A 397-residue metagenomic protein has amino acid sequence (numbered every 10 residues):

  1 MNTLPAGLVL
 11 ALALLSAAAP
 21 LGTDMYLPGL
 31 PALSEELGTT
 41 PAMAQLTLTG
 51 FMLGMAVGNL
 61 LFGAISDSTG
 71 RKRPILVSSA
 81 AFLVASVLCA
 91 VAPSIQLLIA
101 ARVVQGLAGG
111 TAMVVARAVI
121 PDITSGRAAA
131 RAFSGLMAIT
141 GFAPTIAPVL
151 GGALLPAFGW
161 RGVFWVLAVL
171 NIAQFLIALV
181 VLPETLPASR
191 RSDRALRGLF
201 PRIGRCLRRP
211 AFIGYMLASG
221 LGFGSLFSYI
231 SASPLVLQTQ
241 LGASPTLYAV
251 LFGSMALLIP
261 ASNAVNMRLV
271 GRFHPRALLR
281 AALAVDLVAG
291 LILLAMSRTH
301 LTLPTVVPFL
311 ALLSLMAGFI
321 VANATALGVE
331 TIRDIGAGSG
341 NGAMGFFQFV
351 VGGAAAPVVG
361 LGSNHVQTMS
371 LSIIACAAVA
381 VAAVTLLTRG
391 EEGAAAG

Functional and structural regions predicted by a protein language model:
E36-G38, G70, V91-L97, A108 (+2 more regions): Helix-breaking motifs and short loop linkers at transmembrane-helix boundaries and internal kinks in secondary membrane
V57-Q96: Conserved MFS/SLC helix-loop-helix module at the cytosolic interface between two early adjacent transmembrane helices
N59-G70, S262-R276: Helix-to-loop junctions at the C-terminal end of transmembrane segments in multipass secondary transporters
A81-L88, Q96-Q105, P304-L312: Paired small-residue
L97, G126-A128, S134-V180: Helix-loop-helix hairpin linking two adjacent transmembrane segments in secondary transporters
A101-F142: Cytoplasmic helix-loop-helix junction between adjacent transmembrane helices in 12-TM secondary transporters
P183-Y215: Juxtamembrane intracellular "pre-TM" segments in multi-pass secondary transporters
L327-H365, S372-I373: A late C-terminal transmembrane helix in Major Facilitator Superfamily
